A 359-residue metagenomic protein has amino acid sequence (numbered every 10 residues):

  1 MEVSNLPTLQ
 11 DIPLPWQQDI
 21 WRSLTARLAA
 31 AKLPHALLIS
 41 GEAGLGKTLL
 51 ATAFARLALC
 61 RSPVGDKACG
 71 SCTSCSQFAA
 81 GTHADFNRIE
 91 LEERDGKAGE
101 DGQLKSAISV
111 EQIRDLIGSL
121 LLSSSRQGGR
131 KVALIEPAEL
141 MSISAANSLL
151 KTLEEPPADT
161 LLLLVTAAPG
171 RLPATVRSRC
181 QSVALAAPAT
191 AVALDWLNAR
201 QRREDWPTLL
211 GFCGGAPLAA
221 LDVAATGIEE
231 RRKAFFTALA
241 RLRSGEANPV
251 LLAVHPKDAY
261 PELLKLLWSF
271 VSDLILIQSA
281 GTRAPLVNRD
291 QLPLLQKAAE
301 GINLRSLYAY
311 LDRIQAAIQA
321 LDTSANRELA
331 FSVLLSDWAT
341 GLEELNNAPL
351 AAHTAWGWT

Functional and structural regions predicted by a protein language model:
M1-L57, G65, L121, A158-L161 (+1 more regions): Charged, glycine-rich active-site and insertion segments that engage polyanionic ligands
M1-S144: Clamp-loader machinery-focused feature within the broader ASCE/P-loop NTPase space
S71-S74, D85, S119, P137 (+4 more regions): Residue-level recognition of specific faces of alpha-helices
A80-T82, P156, V176: Short, structurally constrained coil/turn elements that cap an alpha-helix or connect an alpha-helix to the following
V132-E136, L149, T160-T166: Structural recognition of the conserved hydrophobic beta-strand(s) that form the central parallel beta-sheet of P-loop
E136-S142, N147-E154, G170: Catalytic acidic motif of RecA-like/P-loop NTPases
